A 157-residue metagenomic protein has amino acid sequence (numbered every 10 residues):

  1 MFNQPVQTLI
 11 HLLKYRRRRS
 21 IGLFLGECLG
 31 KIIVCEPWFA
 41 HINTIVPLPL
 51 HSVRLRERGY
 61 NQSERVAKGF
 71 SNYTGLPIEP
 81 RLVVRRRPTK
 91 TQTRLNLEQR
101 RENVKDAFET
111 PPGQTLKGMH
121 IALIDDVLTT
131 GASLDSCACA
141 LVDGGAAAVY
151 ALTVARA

Functional and structural regions predicted by a protein language model:
M1-G69, Y73, T93, L97: Extended interfacial segments that mediate partner engagement and assembly in macromolecular machines
K68, P77-A157: PRPP/pyrophosphate-binding module of the type I phosphoribosyltransferase fold
